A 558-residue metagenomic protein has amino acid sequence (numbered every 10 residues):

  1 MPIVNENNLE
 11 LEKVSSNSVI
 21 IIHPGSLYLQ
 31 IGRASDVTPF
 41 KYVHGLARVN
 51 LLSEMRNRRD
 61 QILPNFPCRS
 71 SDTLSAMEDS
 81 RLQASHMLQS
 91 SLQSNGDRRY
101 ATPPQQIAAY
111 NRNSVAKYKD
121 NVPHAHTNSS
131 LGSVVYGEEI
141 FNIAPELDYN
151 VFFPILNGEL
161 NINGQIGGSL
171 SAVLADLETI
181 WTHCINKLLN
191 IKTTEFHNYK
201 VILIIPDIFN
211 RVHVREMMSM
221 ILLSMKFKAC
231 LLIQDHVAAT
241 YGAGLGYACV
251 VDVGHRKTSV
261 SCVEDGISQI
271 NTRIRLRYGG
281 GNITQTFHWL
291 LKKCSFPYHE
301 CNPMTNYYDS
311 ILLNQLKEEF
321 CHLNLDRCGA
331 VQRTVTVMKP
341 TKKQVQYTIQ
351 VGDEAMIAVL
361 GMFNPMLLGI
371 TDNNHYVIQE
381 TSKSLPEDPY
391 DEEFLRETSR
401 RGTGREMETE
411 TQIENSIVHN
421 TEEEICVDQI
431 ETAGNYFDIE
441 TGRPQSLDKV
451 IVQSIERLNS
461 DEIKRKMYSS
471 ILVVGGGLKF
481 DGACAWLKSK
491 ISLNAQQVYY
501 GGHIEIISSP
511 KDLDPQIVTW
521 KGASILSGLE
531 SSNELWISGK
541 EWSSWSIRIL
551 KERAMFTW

Functional and structural regions predicted by a protein language model:
M1-V253, K257-W558: C-terminal region/appendage detector
